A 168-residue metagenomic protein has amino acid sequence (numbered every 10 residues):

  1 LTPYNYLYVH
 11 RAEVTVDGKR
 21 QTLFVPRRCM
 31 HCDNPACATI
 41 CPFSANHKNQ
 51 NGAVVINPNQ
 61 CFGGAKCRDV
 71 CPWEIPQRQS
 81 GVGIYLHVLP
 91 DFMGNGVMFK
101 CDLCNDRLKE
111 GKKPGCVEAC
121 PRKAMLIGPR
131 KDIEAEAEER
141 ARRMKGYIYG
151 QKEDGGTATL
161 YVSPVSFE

Functional and structural regions predicted by a protein language model:
L1-E168: Non-ligating segments of multi-cofactor redox enzymes
